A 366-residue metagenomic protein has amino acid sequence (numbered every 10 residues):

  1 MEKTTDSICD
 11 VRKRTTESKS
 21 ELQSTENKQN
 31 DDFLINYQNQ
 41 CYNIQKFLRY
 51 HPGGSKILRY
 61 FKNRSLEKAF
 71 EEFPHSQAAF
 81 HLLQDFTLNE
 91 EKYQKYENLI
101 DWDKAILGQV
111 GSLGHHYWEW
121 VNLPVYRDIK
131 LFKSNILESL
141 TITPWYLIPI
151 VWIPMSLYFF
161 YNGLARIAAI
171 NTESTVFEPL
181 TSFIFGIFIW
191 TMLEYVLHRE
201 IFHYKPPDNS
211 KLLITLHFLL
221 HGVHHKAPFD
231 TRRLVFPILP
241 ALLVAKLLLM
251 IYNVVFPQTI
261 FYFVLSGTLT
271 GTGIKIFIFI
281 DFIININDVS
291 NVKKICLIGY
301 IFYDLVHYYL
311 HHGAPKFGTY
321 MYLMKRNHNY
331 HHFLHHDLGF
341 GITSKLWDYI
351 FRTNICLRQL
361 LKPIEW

Functional and structural regions predicted by a protein language model:
M1-D32, L66-L269, I280-S290, D337-W366: Non-catalytic, topology-defining segments of multipass membrane proteins
I35, N39-Y42, A79, L220 (+1 more regions): Structural signal for hydrophobic/aromatic residues that build the beta-strand cores of folded beta-sheet domains
I35-H75: N-terminal helical oligomerization/adaptor modules that nucleate signalosome assembly
H198, H221-H225, H307, H311 (+1 more regions): Histidine-centered divalent metal-coordination motifs
L269-F277, K293-L305: Alpha-helical membrane-embedded segments
I278-F279, P315: C-terminal folded domains that constitute the principal catalytic or ligand-binding module of multi-domain proteins
L310-M321, D337-L338: Interfacial helix-loop-helix junctions of multi-pass membrane proteins
T319-N327, H331-H332, I342: Functionally important transmembrane alpha-helices
